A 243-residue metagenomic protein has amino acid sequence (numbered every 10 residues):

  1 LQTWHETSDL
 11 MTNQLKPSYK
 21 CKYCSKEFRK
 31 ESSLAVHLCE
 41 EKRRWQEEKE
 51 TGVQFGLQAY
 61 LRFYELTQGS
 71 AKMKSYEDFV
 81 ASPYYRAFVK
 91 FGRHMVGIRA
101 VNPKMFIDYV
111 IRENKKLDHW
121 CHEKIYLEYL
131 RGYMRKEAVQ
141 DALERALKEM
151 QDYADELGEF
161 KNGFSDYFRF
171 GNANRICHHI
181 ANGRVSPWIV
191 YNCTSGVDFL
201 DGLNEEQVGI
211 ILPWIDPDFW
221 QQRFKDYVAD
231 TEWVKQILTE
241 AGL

Functional and structural regions predicted by a protein language model:
L1-Q2, L10: Compositionally biased, flexible interaction segments
Q2-H5, Y76-L243: Intrinsically disordered, low-complexity regulatory/activation regions of eukaryotic proteins
W4, S32, K72-M73: A subset of signal/propeptide-processing and intrinsically disordered low-complexity segments in secreted/extracellular
D9-L57: C-terminal recognition-helix end and immediately following basic linker of small zinc-binding "finger" domains
Q46-K90: Charged, amphipathic alpha-helical linkers/stalks
